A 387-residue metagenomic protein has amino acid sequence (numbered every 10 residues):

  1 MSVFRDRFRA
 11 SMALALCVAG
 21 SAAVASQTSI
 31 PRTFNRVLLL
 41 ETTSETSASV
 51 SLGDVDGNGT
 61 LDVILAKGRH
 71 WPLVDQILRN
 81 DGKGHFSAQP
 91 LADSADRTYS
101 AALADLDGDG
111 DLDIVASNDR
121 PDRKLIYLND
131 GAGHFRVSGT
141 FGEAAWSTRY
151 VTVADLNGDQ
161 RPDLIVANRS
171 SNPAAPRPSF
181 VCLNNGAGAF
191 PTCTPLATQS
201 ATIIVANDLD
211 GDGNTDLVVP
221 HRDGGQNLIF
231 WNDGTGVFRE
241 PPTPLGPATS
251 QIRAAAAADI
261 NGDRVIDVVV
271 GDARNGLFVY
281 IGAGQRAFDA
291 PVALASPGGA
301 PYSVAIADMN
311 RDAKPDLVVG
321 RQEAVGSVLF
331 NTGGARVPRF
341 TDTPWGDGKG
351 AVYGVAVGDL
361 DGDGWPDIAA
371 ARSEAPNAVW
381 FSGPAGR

Functional and structural regions predicted by a protein language model:
S2-M12: Bacterial N-terminal signal peptides that target proteins for export
A25-E45, R79-D96, L128-W146, P178-Q199 (+4 more regions): Blade-edge motifs of beta-propeller repeat domains
T42-G59, L65-G68: Beta-strand-rich domains and repeat architectures in extracellular enzymes and scaffolds, especially beta-propellers
A48-G57, Y99-G108, L128, R149-G158 (+4 more regions): Beta-propeller blade termini
G59-L65, G110-L112, Q160-P162, G213-T215 (+3 more regions): Glycine-aliphatic tripeptides that mark coil-to-beta-strand junctions in extracellular and membrane proteins
V63-G68, I114-N118, L164-R169, L217-H221 (+3 more regions): Hydrophobic beta-strand segments that make up the repeating blades of beta-propeller and related beta-repeat
G68-P72, R120-D122, S170-A174, D223-G225 (+3 more regions): Short glycine/acidic-enriched loop and turn motifs that connect beta-strands
Y353-R387: Blade-level signature of beta-propeller repeat domains, shared across WD40, Kelch, NHL, RCC1 and BNR/Asp-box propellers
